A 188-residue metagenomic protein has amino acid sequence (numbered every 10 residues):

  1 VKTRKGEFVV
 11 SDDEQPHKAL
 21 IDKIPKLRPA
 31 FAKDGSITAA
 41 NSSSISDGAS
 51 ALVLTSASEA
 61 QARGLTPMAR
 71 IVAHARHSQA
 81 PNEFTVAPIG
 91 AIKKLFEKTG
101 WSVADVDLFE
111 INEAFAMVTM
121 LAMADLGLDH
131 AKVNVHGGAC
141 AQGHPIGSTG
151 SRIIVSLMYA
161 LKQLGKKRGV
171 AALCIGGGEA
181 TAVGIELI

Functional and structural regions predicted by a protein language model:
V1-A57, A62, D125-K132: N-terminal extracellular/periplasmic Venus flytrap/periplasmic-binding protein-like
V1-K2, L65-R76, A104-E113, K132-G138 (+1 more regions): Beta-strand segments within the central parallel beta-sheet cores of soluble alpha/beta enzyme folds
G6-E14, P81-P88, E113-A131, P145-G150 (+1 more regions): Short glycine/threonine-rich loop-to-helix capping motif typified by GTGT followed within a few residues by an Asp-Pro
R28-F31, A75, F96-T99, T119 (+3 more regions): Structural signal for hydrophobic packing residues in well-ordered secondary-structure cores of soluble enzyme domains
D34-S50, V72-K98, D107, I111 (+3 more regions): Active-site pocket-shaping loop/turn-to-helix segments
T38-T55, G150-I188: Conserved beta-strand-centric core segments of catalytic alpha/beta enzyme folds
A60-G64, K93-L108, M123-G127: Phosphate/pyrophosphate-binding loops at sites that engage ATP/ADP/AMP, CoA/4′-phosphopantetheine, polyphosphate
A60-R70, A87-P88: A glycine-rich, aromatic-flanked flexible loop/lid motif
